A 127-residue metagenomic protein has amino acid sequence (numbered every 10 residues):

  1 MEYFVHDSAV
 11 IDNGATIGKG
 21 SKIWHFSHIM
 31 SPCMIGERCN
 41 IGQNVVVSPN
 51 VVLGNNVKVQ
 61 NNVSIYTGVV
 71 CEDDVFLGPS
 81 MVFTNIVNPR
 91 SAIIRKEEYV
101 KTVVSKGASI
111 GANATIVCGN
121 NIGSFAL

Functional and structural regions predicted by a protein language model:
E2-D7, N13-A15, I23-F125: Flexible, glycine/small-residue-enriched loop-and-beta-strand segment within the central core of proteins
